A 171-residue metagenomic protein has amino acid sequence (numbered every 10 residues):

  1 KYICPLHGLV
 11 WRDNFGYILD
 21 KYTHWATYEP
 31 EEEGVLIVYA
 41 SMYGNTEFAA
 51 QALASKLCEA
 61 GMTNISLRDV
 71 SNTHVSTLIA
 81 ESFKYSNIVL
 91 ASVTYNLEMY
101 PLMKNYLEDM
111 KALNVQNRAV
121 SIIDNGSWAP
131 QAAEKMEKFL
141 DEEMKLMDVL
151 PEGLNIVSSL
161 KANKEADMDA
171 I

Functional and structural regions predicted by a protein language model:
K1-E31: Divalent-metal (often Zn2+) His-rich catalytic cores of metallo-beta-lactamase-fold enzymes
K1-I3, G8-V10, A52-R68, L78-I171: FMN-binding flavodoxin-like domain, especially the glycine-rich phosphate-binding loop
F15-G16, F48, A133: A short acidic (Asp/Glu
D20, L67-T73: Short gly/ser/thr-rich secondary-structure transition/capping motifs
P30-E32, V115-Q116: Short, flexible coil/linker segments at domain boundaries that flank nucleotide/cofactor-interacting
G34-V38, S121: Conserved beta-strand elements of the Class I
V38-E59: Short, charged N-terminal beta->alpha structural module
Y39-M42, V70, D124-N125: Cofactor-binding loop segments of dinucleotide-utilizing enzymes, especially the Rossmann-like FAD- and NAD(P)+-binding
